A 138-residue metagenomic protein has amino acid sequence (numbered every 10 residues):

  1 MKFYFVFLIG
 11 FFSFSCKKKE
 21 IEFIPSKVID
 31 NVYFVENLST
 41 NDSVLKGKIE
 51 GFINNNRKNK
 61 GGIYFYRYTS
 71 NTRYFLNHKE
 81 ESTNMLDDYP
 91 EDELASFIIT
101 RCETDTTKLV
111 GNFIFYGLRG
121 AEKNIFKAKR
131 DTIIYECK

Functional and structural regions predicted by a protein language model:
M1-E20: Bacterial Sec-dependent N-terminal signal peptides
Y4-F5, F34, F65-T69, F75-L76 (+4 more regions): Compositionally biased, intrinsically disordered low-complexity regions enriched in proline and serine
C16-F65, T69-S70: N-terminal export/targeting and maturation segments
K18-K19, N54-K60, Y64-Y68, K79-E80 (+4 more regions): Intrinsic low-complexity, intrinsically disordered segments enriched in polar/basic residues
K19-I21, I29, V35, D87 (+3 more regions): Intrinsic disorder/low-complexity signal
E20-D30, N71-T83, R130-K138: Exposed acidic/polar residues on beta-strands and adjacent loops within beta-sheet cores, strongest in beta-propeller
G62-R101: Mid-chain, structured segments of secreted extracytoplasmic proteins
I98-K138: C-terminal partner/receptor-binding element of secreted or periplasmic proteins
